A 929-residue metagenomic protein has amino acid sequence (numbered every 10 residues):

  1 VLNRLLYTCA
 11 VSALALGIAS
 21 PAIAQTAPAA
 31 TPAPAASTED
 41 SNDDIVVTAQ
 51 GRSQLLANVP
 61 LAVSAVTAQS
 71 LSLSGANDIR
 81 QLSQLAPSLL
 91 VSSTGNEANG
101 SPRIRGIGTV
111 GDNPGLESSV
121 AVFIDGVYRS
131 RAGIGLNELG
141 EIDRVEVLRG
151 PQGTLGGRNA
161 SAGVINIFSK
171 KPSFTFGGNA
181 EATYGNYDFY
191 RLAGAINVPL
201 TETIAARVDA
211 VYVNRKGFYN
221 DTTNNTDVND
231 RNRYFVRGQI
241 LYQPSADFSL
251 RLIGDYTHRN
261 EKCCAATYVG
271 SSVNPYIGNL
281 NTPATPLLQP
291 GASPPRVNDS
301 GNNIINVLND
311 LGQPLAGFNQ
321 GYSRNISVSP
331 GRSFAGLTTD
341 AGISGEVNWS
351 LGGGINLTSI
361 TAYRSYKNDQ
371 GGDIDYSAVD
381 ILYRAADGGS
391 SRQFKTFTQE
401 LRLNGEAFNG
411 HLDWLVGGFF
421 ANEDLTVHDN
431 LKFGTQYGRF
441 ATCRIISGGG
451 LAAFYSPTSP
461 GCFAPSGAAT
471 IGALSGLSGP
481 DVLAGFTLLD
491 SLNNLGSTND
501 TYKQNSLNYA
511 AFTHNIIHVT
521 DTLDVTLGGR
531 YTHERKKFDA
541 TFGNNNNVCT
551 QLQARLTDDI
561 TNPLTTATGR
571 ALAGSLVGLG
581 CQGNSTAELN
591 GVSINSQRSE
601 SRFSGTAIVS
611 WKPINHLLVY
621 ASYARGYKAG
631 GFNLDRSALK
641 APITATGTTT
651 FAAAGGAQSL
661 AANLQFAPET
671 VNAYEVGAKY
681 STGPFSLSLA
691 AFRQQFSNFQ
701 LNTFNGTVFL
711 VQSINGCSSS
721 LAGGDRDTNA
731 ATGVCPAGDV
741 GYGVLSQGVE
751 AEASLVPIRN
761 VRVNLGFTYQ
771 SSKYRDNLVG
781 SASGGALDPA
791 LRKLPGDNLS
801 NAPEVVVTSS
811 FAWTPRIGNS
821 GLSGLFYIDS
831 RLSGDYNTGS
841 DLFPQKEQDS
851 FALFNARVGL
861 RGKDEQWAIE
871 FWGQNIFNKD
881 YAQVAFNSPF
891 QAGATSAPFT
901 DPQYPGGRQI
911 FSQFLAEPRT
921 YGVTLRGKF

Functional and structural regions predicted by a protein language model:
V1-S74, Q81-Q84, I343: N-terminal Sec signal peptide and the immediately downstream disordered periplasmic leader that contains the TonB box
T26, G417, D521-V525, S686 (+4 more regions): Gram-negative outer-membrane beta-barrel transporters
G100, E117-S119, R131, G140-R149 (+7 more regions): Outer-membrane beta-barrel translocator/receptor signature
F218-D227, C264-S327, D373-G388, N430-N499 (+6 more regions): Solvent-exposed loop segments that connect transmembrane elements
N225, R231-W414, A421-T426, P465-A468 (+2 more regions): Outer-membrane beta-barrel domain signature, strongest for Gram-negative TonB-dependent receptors and also present
L241-Q243, G417-A421, Y502-Q694: Structural signature of Gram-negative outer-membrane beta-barrels, strongest in the C-terminal barrel of TonB-dependent
E346, S350, N356-A362, K367-I374 (+6 more regions): Membrane-embedded beta-barrel scaffold of Gram-negative outer-membrane proteins
L431-K432, G438, R816, R831-G839 (+1 more regions): C-terminal beta-signal and adjacent terminal beta-strands/loops of Gram-negative outer-membrane beta-barrel proteins
